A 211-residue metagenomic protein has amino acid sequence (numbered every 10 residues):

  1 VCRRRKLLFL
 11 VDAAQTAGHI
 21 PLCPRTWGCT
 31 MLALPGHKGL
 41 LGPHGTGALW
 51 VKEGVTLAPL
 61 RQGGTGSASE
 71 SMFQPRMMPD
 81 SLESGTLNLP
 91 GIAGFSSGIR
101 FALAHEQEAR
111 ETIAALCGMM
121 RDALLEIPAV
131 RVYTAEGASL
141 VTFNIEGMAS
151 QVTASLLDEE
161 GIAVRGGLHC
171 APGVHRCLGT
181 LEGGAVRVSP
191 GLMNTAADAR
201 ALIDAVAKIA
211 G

Functional and structural regions predicted by a protein language model:
V1-G211: Pyridoxal 5′-phosphate
